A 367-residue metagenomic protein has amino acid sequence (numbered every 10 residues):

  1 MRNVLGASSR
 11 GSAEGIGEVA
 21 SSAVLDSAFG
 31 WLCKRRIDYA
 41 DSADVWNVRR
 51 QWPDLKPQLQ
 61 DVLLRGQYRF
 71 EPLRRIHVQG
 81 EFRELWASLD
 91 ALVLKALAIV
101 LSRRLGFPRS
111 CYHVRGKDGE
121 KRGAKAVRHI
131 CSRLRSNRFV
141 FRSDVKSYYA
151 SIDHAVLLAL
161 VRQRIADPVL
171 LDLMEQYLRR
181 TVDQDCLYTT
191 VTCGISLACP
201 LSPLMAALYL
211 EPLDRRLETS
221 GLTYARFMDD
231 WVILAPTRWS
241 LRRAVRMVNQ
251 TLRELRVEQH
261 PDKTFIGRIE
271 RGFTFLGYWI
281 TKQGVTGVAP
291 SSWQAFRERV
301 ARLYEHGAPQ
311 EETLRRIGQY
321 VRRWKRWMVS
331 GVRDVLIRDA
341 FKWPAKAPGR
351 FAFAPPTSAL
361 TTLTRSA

Functional and structural regions predicted by a protein language model:
M1-P57, D61, L360-A367: Non-catalytic, polymerase-adjacent accessory regions of viral genome-replication enzymes
N3-E18, A98-D153: Active-site-proximal segment of RNA-dependent polymerases
K34-N47, R75-E84, R109-Y112: Glycine-/proline-rich flexible loop or hinge segments
W52-G80: Active-site-flanking structural segment that lines cofactor/substrate pockets
V62-L63, R128-M228, V232-R268, L314-R316 (+3 more regions): Conserved polymerase palm-domain catalytic core
V78-S110, V191-T219: Conserved pre-motif C helix in the palm subdomain of viral-like polymerases
R83-L92, I165, V169, E311-R315: Structural motif
K95, T190-T192, W239-R242, P261-A367: Right-hand nucleic-acid polymerase module
